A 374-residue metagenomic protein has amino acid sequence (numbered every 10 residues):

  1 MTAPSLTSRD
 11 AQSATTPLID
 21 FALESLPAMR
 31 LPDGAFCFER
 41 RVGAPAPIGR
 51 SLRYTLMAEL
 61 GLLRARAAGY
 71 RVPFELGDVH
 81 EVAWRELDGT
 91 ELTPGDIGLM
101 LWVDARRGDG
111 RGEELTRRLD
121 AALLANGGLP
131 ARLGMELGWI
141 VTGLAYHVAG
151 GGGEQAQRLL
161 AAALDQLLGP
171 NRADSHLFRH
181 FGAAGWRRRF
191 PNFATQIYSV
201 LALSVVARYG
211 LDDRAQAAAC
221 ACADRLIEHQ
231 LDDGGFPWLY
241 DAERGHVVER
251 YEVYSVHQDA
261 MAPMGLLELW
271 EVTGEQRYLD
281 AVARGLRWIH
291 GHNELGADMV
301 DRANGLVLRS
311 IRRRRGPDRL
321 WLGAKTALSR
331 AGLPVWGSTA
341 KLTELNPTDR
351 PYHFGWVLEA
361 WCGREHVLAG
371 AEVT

Functional and structural regions predicted by a protein language model:
M1-T374: Glycan-recognition and catalytic cores of secretory/periplasmic carbohydrate-active enzymes
